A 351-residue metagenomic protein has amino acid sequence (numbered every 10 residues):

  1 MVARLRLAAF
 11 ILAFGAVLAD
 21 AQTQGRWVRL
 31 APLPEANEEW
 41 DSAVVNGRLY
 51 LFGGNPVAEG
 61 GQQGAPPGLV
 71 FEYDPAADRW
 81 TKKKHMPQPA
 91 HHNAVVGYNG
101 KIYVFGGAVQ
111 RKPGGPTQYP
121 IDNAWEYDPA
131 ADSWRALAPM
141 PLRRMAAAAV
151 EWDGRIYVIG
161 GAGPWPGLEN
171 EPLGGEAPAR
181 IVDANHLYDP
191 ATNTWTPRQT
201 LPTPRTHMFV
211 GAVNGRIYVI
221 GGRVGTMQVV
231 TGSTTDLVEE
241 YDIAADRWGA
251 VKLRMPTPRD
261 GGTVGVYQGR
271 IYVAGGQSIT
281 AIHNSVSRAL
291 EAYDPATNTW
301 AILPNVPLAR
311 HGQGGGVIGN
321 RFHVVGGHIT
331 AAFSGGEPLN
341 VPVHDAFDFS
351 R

Functional and structural regions predicted by a protein language model:
M1-A3: N-terminal secretory signal peptides that target proteins for export/translocation
R6-V17: Bacterial N-terminal signal peptides
A21-R351: Kelch-like beta-propeller repeat domains
